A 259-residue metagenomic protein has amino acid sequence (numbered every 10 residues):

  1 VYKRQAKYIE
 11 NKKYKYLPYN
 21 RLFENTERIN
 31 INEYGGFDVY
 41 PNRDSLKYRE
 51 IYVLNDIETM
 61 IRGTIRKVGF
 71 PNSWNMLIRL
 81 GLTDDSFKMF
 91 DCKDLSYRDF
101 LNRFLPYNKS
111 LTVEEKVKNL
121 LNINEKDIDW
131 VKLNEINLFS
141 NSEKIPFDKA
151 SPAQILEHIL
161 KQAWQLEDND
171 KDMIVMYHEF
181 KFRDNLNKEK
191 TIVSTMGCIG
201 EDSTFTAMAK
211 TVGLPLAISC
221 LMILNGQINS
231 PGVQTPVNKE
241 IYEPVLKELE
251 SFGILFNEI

Functional and structural regions predicted by a protein language model:
K3-I259: C-terminal catalytic/substrate-binding lobe primarily of soluble NAD(P)-dependent oxidoreductases
